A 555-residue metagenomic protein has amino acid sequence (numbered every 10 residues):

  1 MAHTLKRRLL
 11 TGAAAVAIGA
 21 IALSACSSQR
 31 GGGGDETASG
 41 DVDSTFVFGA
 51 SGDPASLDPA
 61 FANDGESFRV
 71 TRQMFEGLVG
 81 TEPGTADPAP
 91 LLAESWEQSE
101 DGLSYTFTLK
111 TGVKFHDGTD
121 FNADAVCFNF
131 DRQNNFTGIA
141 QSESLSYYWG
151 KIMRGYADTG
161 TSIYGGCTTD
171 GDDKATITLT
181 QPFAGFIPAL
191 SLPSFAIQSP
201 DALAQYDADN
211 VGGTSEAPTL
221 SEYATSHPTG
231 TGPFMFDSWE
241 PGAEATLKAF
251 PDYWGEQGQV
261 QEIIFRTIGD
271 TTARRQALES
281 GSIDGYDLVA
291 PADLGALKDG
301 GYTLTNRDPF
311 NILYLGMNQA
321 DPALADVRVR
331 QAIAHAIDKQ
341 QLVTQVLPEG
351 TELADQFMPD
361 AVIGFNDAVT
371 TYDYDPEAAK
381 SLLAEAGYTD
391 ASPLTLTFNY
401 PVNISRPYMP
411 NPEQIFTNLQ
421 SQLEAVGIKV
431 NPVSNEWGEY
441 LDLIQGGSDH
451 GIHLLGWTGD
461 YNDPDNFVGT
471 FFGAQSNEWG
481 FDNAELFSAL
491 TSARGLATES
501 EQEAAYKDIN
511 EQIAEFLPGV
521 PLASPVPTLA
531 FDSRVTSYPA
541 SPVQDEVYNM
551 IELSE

Functional and structural regions predicted by a protein language model:
I21, E240, I337-G364, N411-N418 (+1 more regions): Detector for C-terminal structural segments
G49-E100, T229-G230: N-terminal lobe/hinge region of extracytoplasmic solute-binding protein
E94-L145, T176, A323: Aromatic- and charge-enriched surface segment that lines or borders ligand/interaction sites
T108, S144-N210: Surface-exposed binding/hinge segments that line and control ligand-binding clefts or catalytic entry sites
F183, S191-E256: Gly/Pro-rich hinge or "lid" segments in bacterial periplasmic/extracellular proteins
E222, W239, A243-T246, F250-A296: Ligand-site clamp/hinge motif
P241, A386-G459: Ligand/substrate-recognition segments at binding pockets and active sites
A325-S421, D508: Append "and occasionally in soluble cytosolic enzymes with long acidic Gly/Pro-rich linkers
